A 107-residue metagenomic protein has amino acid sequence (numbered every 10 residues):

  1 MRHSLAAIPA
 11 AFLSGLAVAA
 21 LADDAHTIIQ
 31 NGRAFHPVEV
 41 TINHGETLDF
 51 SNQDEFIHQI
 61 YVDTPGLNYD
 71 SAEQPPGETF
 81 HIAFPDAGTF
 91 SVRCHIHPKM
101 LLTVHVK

Functional and structural regions predicted by a protein language model:
R2-L5, A17-K107: Extracytoplasmic copper-binding redox domains, predominantly the cupredoxin/blue-copper superfamily
A6-L13: Sec-dependent N-terminal signal peptides
